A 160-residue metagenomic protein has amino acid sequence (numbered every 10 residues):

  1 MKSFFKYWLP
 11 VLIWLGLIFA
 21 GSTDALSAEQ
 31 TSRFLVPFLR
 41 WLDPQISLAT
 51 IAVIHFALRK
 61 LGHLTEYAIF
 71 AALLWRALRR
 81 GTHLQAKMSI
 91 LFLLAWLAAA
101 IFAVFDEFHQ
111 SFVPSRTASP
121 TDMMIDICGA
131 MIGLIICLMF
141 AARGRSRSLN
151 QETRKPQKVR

Functional and structural regions predicted by a protein language model:
M1-W75: "…centered on the first transmembrane helix and the immediately adjacent amphipathic helix/loop
S3-Y7, L84-L93, S119-P120: Membrane-helix interface segments
I13-I18, L91-Q110: Small-polar-interrupted transmembrane alpha-helices in polytopic inner-membrane proteins
T50, I54, L94-L97, I101 (+1 more regions): Alpha-helical membrane-protein architecture signal
Y67-T82, C128-A142: Membrane-interfacial alpha-helical segments at the cytosolic side of multi-pass membrane proteins
A103-I127: Interfacial helix-loop-helix junctions of multi-pass membrane proteins
M139-E152: Membrane-interface capping segments at transmembrane-helix boundaries
E152-K158: Short, low-complexity, charge-dense intrinsically disordered segments
